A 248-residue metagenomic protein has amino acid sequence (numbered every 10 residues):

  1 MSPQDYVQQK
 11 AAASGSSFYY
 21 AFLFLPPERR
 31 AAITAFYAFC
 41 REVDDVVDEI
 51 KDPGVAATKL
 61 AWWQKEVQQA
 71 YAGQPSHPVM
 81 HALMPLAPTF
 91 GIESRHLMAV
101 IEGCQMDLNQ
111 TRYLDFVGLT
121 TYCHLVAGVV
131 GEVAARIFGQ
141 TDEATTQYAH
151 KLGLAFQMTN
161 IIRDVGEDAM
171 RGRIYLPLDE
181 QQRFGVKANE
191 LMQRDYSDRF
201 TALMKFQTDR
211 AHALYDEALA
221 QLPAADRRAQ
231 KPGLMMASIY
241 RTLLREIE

Functional and structural regions predicted by a protein language model:
M1-Q157, I162, G166-E248: Catalytic cores of Mg2+-dependent Asp-rich isoprenoid enzymes
